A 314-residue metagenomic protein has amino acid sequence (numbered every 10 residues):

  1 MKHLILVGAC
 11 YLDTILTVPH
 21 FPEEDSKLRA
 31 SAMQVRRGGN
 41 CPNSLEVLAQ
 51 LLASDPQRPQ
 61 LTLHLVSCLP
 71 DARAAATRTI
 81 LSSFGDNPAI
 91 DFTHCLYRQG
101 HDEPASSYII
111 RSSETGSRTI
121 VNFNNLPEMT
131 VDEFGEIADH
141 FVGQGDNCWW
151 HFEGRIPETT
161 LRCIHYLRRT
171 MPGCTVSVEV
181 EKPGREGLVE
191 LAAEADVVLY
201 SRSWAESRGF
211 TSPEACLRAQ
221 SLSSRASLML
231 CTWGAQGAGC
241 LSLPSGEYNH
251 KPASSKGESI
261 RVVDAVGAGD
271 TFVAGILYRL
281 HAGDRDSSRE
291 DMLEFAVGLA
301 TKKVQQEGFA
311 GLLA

Functional and structural regions predicted by a protein language model:
M1-H64, I120, R261-V262: Glycine-rich phosphate/adenosyl-contacting loop at the front of the ribokinase-like
M1-L12, P59-Q60, L81-H250, K256 (+3 more regions): Ribokinase/PfkB-type carbohydrate-kinase core domain
C41-L45, T77, V273-A274: A general structural signal for well-ordered alpha-helical segments in protein cores
P42-E46, A193, E290, E294 (+1 more regions): A broad detector of short, well-ordered amphipathic alpha-helices that serve as recognition/interaction surfaces
L48, T232, G269-D270: Short, conserved phosphate/pyrophosphate- and ester-handling motifs at nucleotide-, phospho-/glycolipid
L52-P56, M171, L280, D284: Active-site catalytic pocket residues across diverse enzymes, especially alpha/beta-hydrolases
H64-P88: Short, electropositive alpha-helical surface patch
L228, K256-A314: Conserved post-catalytic alpha-helical subdomain immediately downstream of the catalytic base and nucleotide-binding
